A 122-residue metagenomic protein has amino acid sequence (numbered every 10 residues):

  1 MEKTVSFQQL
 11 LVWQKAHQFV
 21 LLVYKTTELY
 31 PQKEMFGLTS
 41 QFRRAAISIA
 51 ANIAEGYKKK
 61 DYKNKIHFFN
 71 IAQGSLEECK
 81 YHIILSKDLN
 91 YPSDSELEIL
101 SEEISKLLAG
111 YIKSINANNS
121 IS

Functional and structural regions predicted by a protein language model:
M1-E55, K59-S122: Short, C-terminally biased terminal segments at protein or domain edges
